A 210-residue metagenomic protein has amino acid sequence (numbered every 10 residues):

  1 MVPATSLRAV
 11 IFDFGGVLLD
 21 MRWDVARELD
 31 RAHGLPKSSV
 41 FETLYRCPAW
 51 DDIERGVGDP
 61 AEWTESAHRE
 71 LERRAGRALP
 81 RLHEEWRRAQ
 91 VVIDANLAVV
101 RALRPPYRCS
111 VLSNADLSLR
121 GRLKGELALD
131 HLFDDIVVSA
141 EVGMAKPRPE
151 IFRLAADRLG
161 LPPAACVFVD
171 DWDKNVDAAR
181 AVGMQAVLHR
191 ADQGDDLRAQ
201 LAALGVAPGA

Functional and structural regions predicted by a protein language model:
M1-R8, D116-A210: Asp-based, Mg2+/Mn2+-dependent phosphohydrolase catalytic module
V2-Y45, E70, R74, A181: Active-site neighborhood of HAD-like aspartate-dependent phosphohydrolases
D13-G16, G56, L103, V111 (+2 more regions): Generic structural signal for small/hydrophobic residues in well-ordered secondary structure, especially within
D24-E28, P48, E62, S66 (+7 more regions): Alpha-helical elements of Rossmann-like donor-binding domains used by nucleotide-donor carbohydrate transfer enzymes
G34, P106-Y107, G183, G205: Glycine-centered loop/turn motif at secondary-structure junctions
C47-E62, Q90-A95, A181-Q185: Short amphipathic alpha-helical segments at helix boundaries and their inter-helical linkers
W50-L82: A metal-dependent, Asp-based hydrolase signature
G76-S110, P149: Short, acidic loop-to-helix structural element flanking the phosphoryl-transfer center in phosphate-processing enzymes
